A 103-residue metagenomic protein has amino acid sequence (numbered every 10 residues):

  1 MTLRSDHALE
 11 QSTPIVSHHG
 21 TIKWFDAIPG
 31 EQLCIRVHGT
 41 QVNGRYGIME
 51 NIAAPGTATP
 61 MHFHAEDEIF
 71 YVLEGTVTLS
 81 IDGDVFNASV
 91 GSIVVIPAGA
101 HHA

Functional and structural regions predicted by a protein language model:
M1-R45: A short, N-terminal "cap"/entry segment at the start of jelly-roll beta-barrel domains of the cupin/DSBH fold
V16-S17, F25, Q41, T76 (+1 more regions): Short acidic-glycine-tyrosine-enriched beta hairpin
W24, C34, I48, P60 (+2 more regions): Short, electropositive, low-hydrophobicity segments enriched in small/polar residues
E31, R45-Y46, E50-N51, T57: N-terminal amphipathic alpha-helix
L33, G56, P97-A100: Short acidic (Asp/Glu) patches
I35, I48-E50, I69, V85 (+1 more regions): Conserved hydrophobic/aromatic beta-strand scaffold that supports enzyme active sites
V37-H38, A58-H64: Short histidine-centered beta-strand/loop micro-motifs that create catalytic or ligand/metal-coordination sites
I48-A54, F63-I81: Short, conserved beta-strand element in jelly-roll/cupin
